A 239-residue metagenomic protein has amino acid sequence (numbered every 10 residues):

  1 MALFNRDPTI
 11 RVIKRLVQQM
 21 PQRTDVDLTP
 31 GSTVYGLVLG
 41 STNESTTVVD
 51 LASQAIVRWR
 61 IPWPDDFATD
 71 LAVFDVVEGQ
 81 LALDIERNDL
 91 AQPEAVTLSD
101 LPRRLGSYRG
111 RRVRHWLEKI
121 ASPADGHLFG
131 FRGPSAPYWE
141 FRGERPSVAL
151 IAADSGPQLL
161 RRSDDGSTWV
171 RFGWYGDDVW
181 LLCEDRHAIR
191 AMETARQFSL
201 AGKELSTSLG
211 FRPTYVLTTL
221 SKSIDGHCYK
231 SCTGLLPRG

Functional and structural regions predicted by a protein language model:
L3-P8, V12-K119: Long alpha-helical, hydrophobic tracts
N5-N43, S122, G126-V179, D185: Structural detector for short beta-strands of small beta-barrel domains
V48-V49, V170-F172, K230-C232: Generic recognition of long tandem-repeat/solenoid scaffolds
A52-A72, E144-R161, W174-S208: Beta-strand/loop nucleic-acid-binding surfaces
D75, L81-A136, D178, E184 (+2 more regions): OB-fold/S1-family single-stranded nucleic acid-binding modules
